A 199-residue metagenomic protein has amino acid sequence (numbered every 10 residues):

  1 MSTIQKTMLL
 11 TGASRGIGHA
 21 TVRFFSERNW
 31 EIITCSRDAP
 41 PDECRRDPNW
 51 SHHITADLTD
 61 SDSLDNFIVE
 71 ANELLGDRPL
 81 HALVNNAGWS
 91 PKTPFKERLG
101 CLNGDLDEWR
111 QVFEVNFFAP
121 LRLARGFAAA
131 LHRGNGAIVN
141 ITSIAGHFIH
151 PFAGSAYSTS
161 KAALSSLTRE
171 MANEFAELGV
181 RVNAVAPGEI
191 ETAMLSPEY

Functional and structural regions predicted by a protein language model:
S14-R15: Conserved glycine-rich cofactor-binding loop
R45-R46, E97-L99, E177, G188-Y199: A glycine/serine/threonine-rich, flexible loop-to-helix segment that serves as the NAD(P) cofactor-binding "lid"
P94-R110: Substrate-binding pocket helix/loop in short-chain dehydrogenase/reductase
A124, S160, T168: Active-site helix of classical SDR
A129, N173-E174: Alpha-helical segment proximal to the catalytic Tyr-Lys
S143: Residue(s) in the substrate-gating loop at a strand-loop-helix junction that position the organic substrate next
I149-S158, E170, E198: Active-site loop-to-helix junction immediately N-terminal to the catalytic Tyr of the SDR YXXXK motif in Rossmann-fold
